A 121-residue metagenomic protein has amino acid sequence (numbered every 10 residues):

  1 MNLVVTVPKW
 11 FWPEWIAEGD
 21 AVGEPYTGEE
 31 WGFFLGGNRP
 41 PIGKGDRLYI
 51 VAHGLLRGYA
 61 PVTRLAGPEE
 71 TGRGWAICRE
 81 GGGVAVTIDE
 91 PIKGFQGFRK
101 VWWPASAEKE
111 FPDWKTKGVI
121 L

Functional and structural regions predicted by a protein language model:
M1-G43, A76, G83-A85, E90-L121: Compositionally biased, charged N-terminal/linker segments
R57-G67: Short beta-strand-centered aromatic/proline hotspots
A66-E80: Short, solvent-exposed secondary-structure boundary/capping segments
